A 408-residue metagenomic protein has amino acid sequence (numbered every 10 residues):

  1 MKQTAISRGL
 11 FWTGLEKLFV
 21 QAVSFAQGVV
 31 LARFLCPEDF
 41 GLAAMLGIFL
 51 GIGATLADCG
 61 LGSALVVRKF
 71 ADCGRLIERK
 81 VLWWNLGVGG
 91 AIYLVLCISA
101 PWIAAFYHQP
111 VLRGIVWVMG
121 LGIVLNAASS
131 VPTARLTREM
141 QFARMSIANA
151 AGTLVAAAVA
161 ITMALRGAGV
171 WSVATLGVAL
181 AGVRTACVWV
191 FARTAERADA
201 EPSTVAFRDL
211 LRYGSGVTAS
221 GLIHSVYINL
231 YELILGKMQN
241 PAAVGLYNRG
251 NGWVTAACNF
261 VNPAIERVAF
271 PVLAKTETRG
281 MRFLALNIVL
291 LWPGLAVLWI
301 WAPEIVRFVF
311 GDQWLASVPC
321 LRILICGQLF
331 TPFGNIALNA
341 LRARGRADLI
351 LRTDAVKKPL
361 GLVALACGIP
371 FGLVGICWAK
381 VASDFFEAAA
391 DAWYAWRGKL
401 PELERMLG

Functional and structural regions predicted by a protein language model:
M1-K2, I6, A143, I147 (+3 more regions): Interhelical loop/hinge segments that connect adjacent transmembrane helices in multipass membrane
Q3-G60, L86-A100, G152-A157, I161 (+2 more regions): Signature of the first transmembrane helix
S7-S24, M45-L46, G51, A57-P101 (+3 more regions): Membrane-water interface segments that mark the loop-to-transmembrane alpha-helix transition
A22, F34, S63, W83-H108 (+8 more regions): Alpha-helical transmembrane segments of multi-pass membrane transport and lipid-handling proteins
G47-A54, Y247-R267, L290-G294, L324-G334: Transmembrane helix-bundle signature of multi-pass secondary active exporters and lipid flippases
I52-G53, L86, L94-I98, H108-P132 (+8 more regions): Alpha-helical transmembrane segments of multi-pass membrane proteins
L56-C73, T137-R138, G250, V254-T278 (+1 more regions): Helix-loop junctions and terminal segments of transmembrane helices in multi-pass membrane transport/translocation
R113-G120, I147-T194, R249-N251, L360 (+1 more regions): Hydrophobic alpha-helical transmembrane segments
